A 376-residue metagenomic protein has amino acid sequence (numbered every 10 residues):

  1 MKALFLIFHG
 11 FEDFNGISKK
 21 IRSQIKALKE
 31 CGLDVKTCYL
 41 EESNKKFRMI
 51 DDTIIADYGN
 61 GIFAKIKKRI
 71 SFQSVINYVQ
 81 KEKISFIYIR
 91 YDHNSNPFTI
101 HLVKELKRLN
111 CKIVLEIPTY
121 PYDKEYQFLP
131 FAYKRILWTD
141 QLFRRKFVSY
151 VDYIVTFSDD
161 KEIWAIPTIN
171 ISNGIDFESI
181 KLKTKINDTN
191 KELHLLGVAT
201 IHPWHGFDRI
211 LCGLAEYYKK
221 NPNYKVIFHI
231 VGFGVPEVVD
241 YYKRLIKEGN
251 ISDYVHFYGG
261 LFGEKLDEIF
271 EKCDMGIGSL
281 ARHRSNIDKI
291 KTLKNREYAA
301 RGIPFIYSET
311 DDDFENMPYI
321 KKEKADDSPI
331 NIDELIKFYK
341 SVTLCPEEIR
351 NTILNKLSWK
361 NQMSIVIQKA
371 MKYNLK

Functional and structural regions predicted by a protein language model:
M1-N44, E82: N-terminal subdomain of nucleotide-sugar transferases
N15, N94, H205, E264-I269 (+2 more regions): Nucleotide-sugar-dependent
K26, Q73, P97, H101-R108 (+2 more regions): Membrane-proximal helix-turn-helix segments that form the acceptor-binding/catalytic region of lipid-linked
I76-F98, C111-V114: Short N-terminal targeting/anchoring amphipathic segment
L137, Q141-K183: Donor nucleotide-sugar binding/catalytic pocket of nucleotide-sugar-dependent glycosyltransferases
N187-L214, H229: Conserved donor-binding/catalytic core segment of Leloir-type glycosyltransferases
G232, D240-E268: Nucleotide-activated donor-binding/catalytic signature segment of Leloir-type glycosyltransferases, i.e., the conserved
D326-I330, E334-L375: A charged, aromatic-enriched C-terminal amphipathic alpha-helix characteristic of glycosyltransferases across folds
